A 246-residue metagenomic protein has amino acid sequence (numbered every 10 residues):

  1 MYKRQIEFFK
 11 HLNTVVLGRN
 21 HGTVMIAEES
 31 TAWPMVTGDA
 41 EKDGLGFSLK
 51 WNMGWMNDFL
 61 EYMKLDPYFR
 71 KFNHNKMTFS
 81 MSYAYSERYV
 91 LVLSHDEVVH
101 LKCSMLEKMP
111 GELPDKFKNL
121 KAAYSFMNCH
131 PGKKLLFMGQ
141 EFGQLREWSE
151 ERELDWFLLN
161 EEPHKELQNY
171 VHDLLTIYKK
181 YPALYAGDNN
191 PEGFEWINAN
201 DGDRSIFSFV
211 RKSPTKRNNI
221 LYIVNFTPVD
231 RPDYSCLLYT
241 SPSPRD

Functional and structural regions predicted by a protein language model:
M1-Q5, Y239-D246: Conserved small/polar residues in nucleotide/adenosyl-binding loops
R4-E150, K179-Y185, N189, G193-S235: Conserved alpha/beta catalytic core and glycan-binding cleft of carbohydrate-active enzymes
L106-D115, D155-K165: Active-site rim elements
F157, L237-L238: A structural detector for beta-sheet-dominated domains
P163-L184: Catalytic cores of secreted or luminal carbohydrate-active enzymes
